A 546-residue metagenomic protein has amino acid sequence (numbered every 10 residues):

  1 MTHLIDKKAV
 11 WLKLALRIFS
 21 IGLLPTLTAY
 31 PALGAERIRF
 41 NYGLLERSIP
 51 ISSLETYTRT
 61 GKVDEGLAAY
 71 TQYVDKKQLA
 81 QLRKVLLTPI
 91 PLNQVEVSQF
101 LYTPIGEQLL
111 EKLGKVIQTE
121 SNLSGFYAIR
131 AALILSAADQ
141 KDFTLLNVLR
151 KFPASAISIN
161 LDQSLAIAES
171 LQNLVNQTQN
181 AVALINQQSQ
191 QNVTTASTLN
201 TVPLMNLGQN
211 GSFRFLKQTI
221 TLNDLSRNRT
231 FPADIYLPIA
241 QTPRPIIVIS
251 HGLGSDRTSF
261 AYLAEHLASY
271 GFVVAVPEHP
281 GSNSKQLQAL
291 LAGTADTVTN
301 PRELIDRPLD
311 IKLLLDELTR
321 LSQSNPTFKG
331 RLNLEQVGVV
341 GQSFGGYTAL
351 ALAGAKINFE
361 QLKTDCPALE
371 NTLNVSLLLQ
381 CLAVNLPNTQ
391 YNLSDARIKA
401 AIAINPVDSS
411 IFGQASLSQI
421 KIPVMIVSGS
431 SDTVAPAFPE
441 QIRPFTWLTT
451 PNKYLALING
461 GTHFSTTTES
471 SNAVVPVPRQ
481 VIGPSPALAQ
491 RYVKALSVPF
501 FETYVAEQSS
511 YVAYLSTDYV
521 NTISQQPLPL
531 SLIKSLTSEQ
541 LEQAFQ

Functional and structural regions predicted by a protein language model:
P50, E55-L199: Mature extracellular/secreted ectodomains of secretory-pathway proteins
Q190-T242: N-terminal cap/lid segment of alpha/beta-hydrolase-fold proteins
P243-G252: Short beta-strand element of the alpha/beta-hydrolase
G252, N333, G341-A349: Gly/Ala-rich beta-loop-alpha elbow adjacent to hydrolase catalytic centers
G254, T258-A261, H266, E278-D306 (+1 more regions): Cap/lid segment of the alpha/beta-hydrolase catalytic domain
D296-L334, A351, Q361-L379: Alpha/beta-hydrolase active-site loop
I420, I426-S428: Short beta-strand/loop motif that positions the catalytic acidic residue of the alpha/beta-hydrolase fold
T433-E440: Conserved alpha/beta-hydrolase "acid-adjacent" motif
